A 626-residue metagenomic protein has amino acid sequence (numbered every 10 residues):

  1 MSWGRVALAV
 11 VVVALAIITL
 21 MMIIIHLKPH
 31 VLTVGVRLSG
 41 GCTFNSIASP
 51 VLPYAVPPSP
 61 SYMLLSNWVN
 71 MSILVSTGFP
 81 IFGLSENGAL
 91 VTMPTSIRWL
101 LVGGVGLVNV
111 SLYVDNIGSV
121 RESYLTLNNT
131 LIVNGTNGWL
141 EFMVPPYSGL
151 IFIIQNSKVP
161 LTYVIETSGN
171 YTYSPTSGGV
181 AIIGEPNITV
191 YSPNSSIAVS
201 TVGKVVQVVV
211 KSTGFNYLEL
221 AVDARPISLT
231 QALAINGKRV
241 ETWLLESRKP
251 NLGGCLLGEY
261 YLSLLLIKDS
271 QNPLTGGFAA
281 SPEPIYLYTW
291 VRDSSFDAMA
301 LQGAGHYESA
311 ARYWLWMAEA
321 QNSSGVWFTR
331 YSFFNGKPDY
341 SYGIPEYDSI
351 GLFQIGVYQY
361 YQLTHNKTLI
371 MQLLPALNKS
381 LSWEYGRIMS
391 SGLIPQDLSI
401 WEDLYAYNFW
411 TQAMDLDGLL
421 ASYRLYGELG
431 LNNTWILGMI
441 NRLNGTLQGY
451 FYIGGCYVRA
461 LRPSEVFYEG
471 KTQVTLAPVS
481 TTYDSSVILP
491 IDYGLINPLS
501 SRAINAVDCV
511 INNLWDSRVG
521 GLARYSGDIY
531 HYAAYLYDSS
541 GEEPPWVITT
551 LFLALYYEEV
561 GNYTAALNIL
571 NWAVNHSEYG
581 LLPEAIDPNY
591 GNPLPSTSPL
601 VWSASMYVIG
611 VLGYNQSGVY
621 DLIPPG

Functional and structural regions predicted by a protein language model:
G4, L8, V13-C255, G303-A304 (+1 more regions): Terminal accessory carbohydrate-recognition/targeting modules of carbohydrate-active enzymes
L32-N109, D297, S341-L363, Q473-S501 (+1 more regions): C-terminal capping/lid segments that line or modulate ligand- or cofactor-binding pockets
R239, L287-S390, Q412, L416 (+1 more regions): Aromatic-rich carbohydrate-recognition surfaces in CAZymes
R248-P282: Conserved oxyanion/phosphate-binding beta-strand-loop segments in alpha/beta enzyme cores
K249-L257, Q302-W314, Q359-N378, Y423-N441 (+3 more regions): Structural helix-adjacent loops and short alpha-helical linkers that scaffold large soluble proteins
S263-T275, H306-F328, Q372-L393, G438-V458 (+3 more regions): Long, well-ordered core segments of solenoidal/helical folds
V291, D339, N408-M414, N433-I548 (+1 more regions): Extended ligand-binding clefts on enzyme/binding-domain cores
F328-P345, S390-Y407, Y468-E469, D587-P593: Acidic/His metal-coordination segments adjacent to aromatic residues that form catalytic metal sites in metalloenzymes
